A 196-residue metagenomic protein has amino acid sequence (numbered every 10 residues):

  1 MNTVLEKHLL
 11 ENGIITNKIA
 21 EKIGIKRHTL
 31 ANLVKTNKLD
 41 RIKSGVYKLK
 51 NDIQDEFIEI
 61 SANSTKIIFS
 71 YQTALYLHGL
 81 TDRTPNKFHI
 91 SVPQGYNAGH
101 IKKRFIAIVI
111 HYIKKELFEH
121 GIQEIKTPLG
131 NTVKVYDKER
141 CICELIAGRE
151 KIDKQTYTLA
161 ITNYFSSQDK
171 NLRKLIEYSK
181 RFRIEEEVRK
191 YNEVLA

Functional and structural regions predicted by a protein language model:
M1-I15: Short amphipathic alpha-helical interface segments
L10, I23-G24, T65: Short alpha-helix boundary/capping motifs
I14-I19, V34, K48-A196: Nucleic-acid-binding surface
T16-K18, I23, K43: Conserved short "hinge" loops at termini or chain/domain junctions
K22-K35: Short amphipathic alpha-helical interaction segments
N37-S44: A short, conserved structural fragment
